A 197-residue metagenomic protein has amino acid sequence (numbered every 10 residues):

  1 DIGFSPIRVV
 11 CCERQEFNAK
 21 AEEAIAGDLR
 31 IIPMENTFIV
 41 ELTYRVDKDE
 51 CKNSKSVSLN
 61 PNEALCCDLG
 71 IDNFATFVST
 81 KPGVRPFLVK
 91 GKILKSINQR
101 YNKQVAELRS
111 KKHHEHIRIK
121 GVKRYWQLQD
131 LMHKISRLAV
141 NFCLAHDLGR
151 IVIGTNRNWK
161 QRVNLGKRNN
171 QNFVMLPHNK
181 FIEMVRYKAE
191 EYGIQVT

Functional and structural regions predicted by a protein language model:
D1-M34, M175: Acidic carboxylate diad motif detector
N36-T197: Positively charged, helix-rich recognition surfaces that bind polyanionic ligands
